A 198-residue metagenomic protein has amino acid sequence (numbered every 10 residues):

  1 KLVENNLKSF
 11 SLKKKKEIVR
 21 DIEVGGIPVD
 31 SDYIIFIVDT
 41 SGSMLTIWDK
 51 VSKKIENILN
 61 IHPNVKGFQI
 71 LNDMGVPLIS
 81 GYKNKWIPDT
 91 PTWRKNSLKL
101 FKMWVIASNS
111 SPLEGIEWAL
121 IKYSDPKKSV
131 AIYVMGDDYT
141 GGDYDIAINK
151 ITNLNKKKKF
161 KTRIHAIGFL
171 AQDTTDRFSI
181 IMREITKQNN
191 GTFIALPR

Functional and structural regions predicted by a protein language model:
K1-D32: Pro/Ala/Gly-rich low-complexity, hydrophilic intrinsically disordered segments
I27-K85, P112-I116, L120, A131-M135: Von Willebrand factor
S31, W48, S52-E56, R94 (+4 more regions): Extracytoplasmic/secreted envelope proteins and their assembly/folding machinery, especially bacterial periplasmic
D32, P63-F68, D125-A131, K158-H165 (+1 more regions): Loop/turn elements at helix/coil->beta-strand transitions in domains of secreted/extracellular proteins
T40-L45, M74-I79, I106-S108, D125 (+2 more regions): Solvent-exposed loop/turn segments at secondary-structure junctions within structured extracellular/periplasmic domains
G42, E56-N64, K102-I106, L120-D125 (+3 more regions): Sec-exported extracytoplasmic/periplasmic mature domains
P88, T92-S129, G168-R177: Von Willebrand factor
D138-Q188, I194-L196: VWA/integrin I-like adhesion module and closely mimicked acidic/polar interface patches used
